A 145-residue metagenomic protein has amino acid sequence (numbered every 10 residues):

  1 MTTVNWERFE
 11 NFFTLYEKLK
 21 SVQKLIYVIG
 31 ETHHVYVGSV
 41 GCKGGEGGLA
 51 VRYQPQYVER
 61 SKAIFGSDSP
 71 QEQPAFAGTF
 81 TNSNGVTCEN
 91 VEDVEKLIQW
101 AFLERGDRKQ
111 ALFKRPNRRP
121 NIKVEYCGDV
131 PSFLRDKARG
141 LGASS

Functional and structural regions predicted by a protein language model:
M1-V35, G41-S145: Boundary/linker segments flanking structured domains
